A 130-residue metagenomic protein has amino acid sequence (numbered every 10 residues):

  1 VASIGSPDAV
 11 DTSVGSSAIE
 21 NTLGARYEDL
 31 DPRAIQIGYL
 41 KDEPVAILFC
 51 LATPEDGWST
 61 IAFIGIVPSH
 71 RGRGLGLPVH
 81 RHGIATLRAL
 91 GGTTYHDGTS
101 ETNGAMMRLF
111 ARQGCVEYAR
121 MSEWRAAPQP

Functional and structural regions predicted by a protein language model:
S6-V67: A conserved beta-strand-loop-helix scaffold within acyl/acetyltransferase catalytic domains
Q36, H80-G83, D97, F110: Polar/charged side chains located within well-ordered beta-strands of beta-rich proteins
G38, H70, G74-H82: Conserved acetyl-CoA pyrophosphate-binding loop and the N-cap/start of the following alpha-helix in GNAT-like
P68, D97-M107, W124-P128: Conserved beta-strand-loop-alpha-helix junction that forms the acyl-donor binding cleft
L77, E101-A119: Conserved active-site alpha-helix within GNAT-family acetyltransferase domains
L87-T99: Conserved GNAT acetyl-CoA-binding A-motif
E117-S122, P130: …primarily DNA-binding HTH/wHTH and HhH modules…
